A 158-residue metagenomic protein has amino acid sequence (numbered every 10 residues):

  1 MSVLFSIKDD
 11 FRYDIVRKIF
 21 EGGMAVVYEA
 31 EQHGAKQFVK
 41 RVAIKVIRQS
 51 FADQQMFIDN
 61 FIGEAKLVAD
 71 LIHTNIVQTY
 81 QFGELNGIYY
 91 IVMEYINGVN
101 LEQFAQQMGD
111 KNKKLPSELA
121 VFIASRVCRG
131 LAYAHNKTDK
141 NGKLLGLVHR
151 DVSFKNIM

Functional and structural regions predicted by a protein language model:
V16-G23, V27: Protein kinase glycine-rich loop
Y28-E31, Q37-R48: Glycine-rich ATP phosphate-binding loop
R48-D70: AlphaC helix of the eukaryotic protein kinase fold
F82: Activation-segment/catalytic-loop signature of the eukaryotic protein kinase fold
N86-N100, F104: Conserved short submotifs of the Hanks-type protein kinase catalytic core that shape the nucleotide-binding pocket
L101-L115: AlphaC helix of the protein kinase catalytic domain
I123-A124: Activation segment signature within eukaryotic-like protein kinase domains
C128-L147: Protein kinase catalytic-loop region centered on the HRD/HxD motif
